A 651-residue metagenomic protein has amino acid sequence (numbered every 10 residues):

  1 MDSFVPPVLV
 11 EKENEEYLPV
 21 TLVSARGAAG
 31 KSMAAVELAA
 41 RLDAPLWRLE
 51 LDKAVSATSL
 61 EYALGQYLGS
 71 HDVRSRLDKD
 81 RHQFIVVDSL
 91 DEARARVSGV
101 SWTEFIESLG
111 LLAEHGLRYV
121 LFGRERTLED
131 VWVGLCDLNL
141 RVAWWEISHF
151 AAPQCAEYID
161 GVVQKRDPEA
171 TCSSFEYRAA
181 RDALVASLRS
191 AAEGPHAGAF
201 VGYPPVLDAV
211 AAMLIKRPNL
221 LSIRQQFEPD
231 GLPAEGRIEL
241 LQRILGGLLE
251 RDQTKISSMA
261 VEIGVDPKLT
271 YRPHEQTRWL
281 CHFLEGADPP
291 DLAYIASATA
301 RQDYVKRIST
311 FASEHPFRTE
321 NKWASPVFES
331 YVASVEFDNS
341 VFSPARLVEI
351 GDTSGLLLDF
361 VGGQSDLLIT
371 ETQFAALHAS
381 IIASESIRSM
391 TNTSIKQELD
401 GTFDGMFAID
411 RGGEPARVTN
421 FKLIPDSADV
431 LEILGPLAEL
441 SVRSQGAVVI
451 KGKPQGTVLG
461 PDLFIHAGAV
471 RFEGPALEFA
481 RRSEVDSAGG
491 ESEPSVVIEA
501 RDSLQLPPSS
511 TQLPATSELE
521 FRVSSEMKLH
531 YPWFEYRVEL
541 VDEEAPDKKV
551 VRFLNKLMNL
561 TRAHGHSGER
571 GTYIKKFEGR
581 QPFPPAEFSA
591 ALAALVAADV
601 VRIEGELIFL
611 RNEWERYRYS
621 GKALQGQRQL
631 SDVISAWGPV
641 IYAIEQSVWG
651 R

Functional and structural regions predicted by a protein language model:
M1-E16, A44, R562-E569, D599 (+3 more regions): Extended, solvent-exposed polar beta/coil surface segments
M1-G236, P584-E587, V596: P-loop NTPase signaling cores
L38, F150-A156, D160-D167, T171-D338 (+1 more regions): Extended hydrophobic
A63, S108, A183, S187 (+10 more regions): Charge-rich, solvent-exposed alpha-helical interaction surfaces
Q83, T310, T319-E320, V335-R562 (+3 more regions): Extended amphipathic alpha-helical scaffold segments
V142, V538-R562, R611-D632: C-terminal non-catalytic scaffold/interaction domains in large multidomain proteins
I263, P267-Q276, C281-V361, S589-Y642: C-terminal leucine-rich, beta-strand-based interaction scaffolds used for sensing/assembly
E569-G579: DNA-recognition alpha helix
